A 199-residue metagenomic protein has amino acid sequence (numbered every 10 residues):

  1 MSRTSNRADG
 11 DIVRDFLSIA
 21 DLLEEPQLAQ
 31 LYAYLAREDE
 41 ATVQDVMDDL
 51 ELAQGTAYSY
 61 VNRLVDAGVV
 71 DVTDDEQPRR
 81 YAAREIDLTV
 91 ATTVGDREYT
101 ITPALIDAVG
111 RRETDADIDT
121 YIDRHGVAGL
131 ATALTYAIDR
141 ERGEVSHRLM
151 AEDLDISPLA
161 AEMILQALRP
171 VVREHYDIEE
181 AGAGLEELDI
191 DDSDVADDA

Functional and structural regions predicted by a protein language model:
M1-L52, T56-A199: Haloarchaeal acidic low-complexity proteome signature biased toward cell-envelope/secretome components but also
